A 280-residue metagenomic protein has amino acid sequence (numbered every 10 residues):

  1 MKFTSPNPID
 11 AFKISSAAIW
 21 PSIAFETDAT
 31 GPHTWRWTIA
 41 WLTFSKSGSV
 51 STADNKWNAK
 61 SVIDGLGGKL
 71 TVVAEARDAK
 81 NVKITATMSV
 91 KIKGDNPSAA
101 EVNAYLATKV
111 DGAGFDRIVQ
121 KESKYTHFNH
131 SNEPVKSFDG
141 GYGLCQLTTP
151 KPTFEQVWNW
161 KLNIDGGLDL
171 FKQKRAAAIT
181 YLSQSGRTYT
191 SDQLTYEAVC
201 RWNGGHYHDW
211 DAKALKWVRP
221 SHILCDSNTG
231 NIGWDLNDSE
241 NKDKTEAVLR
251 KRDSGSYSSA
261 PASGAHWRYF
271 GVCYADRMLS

Functional and structural regions predicted by a protein language model:
M1-N96: Beta-strand-enriched, solvent-exposed domains that form extended recognition/catalytic surfaces
D10-D28, G67-T71, E75-R77, A86-V90 (+1 more regions): Non-catalytic cell-wall polysaccharide-engagement segments
A76-H127, I179-G186: Export/targeting segments at the very N-terminus of extracytoplasmic proteins
Y105-N132, L147, G167-L168, E197-G204: Short, functionally critical alpha-helical segments immediately adjacent to catalytic or ligand/cofactor-binding
K109-A113, F138-G140, T190-L194, Y269: Extracellular/periplasmic catalytic domains that process cell-envelope and extracellular macromolecules
G114, G140-G143, A198, Y274: Residues that flank catalytic or metal-binding motifs in active/ligand-binding sites
F128-E133, D211-L215: Short, solvent-exposed loop/turn and secondary-structure capping segments
N129-T153: Short, surface-exposed glycine/acidic/tryptophan-bearing loops
